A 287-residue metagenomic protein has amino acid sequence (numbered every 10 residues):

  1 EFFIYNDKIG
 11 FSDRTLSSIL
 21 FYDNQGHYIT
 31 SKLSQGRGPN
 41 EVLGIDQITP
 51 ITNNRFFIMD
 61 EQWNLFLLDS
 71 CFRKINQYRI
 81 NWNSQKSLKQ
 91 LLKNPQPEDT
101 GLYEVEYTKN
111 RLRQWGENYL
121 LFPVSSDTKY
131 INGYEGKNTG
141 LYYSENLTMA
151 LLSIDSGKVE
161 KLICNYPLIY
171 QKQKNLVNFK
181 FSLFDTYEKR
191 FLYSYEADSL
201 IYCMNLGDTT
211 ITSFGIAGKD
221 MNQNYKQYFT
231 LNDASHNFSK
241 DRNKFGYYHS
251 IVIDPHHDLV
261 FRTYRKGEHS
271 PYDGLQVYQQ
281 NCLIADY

Functional and structural regions predicted by a protein language model:
E1-I4, Q47-I51, T100-E117, N178-Y187 (+1 more regions): Structural signature of eukaryotic scaffold interfaces centered on beta-propeller domains
E1-S17, H249-V252, D258-R265: Beta-strand-rich domains and repeat architectures in extracellular enzymes and scaffolds, especially beta-propellers
Y28-Q62, Y78-L88: Blade-loop segments of beta-propeller domains
I29-Q35, I75-L92, E160-P167, I211-Q227 (+1 more regions): Beta-propeller fold detector
Q62-F66, S70-G136: Asp-box/WD-like beta-propeller blade repeats and closely related beta-sheet repeat scaffolds
S70, K137-S156, D273-D286: Beta-propeller blade signature
P123-S144, Y264-G274, Y278: Short, conserved, GDST-rich strand-edge loop motifs in beta-rich repeat architectures
S239-D286: Loop/turn-rich, solvent-exposed surfaces of beta-rich toroidal or solenoidal domains
